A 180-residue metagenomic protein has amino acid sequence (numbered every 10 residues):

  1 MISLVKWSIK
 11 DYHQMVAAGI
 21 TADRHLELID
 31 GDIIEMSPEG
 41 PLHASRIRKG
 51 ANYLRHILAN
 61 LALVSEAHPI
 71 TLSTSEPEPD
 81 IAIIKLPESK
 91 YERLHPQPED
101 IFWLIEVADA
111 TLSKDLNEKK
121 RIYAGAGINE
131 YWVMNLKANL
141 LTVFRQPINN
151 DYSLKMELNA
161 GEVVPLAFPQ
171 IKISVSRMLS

Functional and structural regions predicted by a protein language model:
M1-S180: Gly/Pro/Ser/Thr-rich low-complexity, intrinsically disordered segments predominantly at protein N-termini
